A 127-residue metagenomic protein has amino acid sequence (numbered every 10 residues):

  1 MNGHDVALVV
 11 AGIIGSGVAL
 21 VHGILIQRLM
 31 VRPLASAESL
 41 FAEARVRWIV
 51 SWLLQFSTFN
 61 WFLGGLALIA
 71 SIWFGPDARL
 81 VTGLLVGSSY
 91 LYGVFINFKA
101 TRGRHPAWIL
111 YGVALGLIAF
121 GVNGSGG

Functional and structural regions predicted by a protein language model:
M1-G12, L68-V81, G121-G127: Helix-coil boundary and interhelical linker segments in multi-pass alpha-helical membrane proteins
D5, V81, R104-V113: Non-cytosolic membrane-interface motifs at loop->transmembrane helix junctions
V6-V9, I14, R45, Y90: Short hydrophobic/aromatic segments of transmembrane alpha-helices and their interfaces
L8-R28: N-terminal signal-anchor transmembrane alpha helix
A11-G12, A19, T58, G65 (+4 more regions): Small-residue hotspots
V21-I72, L84-S88, Y92: Core segments of alpha-helical transmembrane spans in multipass integral membrane proteins
W73-P76, L91-W108, I118-G127: Membrane-helix boundary connector in multi-pass membrane proteins
